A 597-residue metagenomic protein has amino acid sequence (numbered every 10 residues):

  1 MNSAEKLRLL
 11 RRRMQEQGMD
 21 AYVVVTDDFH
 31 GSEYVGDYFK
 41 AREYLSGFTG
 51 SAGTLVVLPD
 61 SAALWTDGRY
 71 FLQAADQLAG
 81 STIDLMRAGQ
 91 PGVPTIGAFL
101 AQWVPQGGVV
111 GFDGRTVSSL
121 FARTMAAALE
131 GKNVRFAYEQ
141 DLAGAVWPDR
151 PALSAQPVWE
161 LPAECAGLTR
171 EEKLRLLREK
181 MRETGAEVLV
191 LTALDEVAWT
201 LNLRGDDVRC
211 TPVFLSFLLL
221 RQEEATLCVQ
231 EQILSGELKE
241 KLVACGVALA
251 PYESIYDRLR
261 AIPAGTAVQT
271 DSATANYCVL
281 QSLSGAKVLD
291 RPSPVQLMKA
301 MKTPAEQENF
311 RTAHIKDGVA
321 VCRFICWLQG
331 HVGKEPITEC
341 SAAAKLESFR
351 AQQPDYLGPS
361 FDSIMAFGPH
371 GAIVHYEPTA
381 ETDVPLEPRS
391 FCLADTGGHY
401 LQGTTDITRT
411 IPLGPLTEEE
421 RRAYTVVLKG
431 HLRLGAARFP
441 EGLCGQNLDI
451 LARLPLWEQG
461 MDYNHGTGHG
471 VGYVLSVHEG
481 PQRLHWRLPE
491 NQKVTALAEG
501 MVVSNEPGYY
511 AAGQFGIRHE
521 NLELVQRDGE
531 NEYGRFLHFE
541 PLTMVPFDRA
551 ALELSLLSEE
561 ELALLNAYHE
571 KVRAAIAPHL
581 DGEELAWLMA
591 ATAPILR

Functional and structural regions predicted by a protein language model:
M1-R597: Active-site neighborhoods and metal-handling regions in enzymes and metal-associated proteins
